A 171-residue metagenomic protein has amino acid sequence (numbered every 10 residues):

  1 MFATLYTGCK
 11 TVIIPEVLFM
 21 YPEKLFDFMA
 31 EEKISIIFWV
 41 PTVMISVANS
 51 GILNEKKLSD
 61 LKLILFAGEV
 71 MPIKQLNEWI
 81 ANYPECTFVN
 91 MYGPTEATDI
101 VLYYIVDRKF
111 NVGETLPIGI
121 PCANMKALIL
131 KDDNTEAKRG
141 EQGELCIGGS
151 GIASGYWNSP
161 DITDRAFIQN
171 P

Functional and structural regions predicted by a protein language model:
M1-S35: Conserved AMP-binding/adenylation subdomain of ANL enzymes
F2, Y6-C9, I34-F38, A48-P117 (+1 more regions): Gly/Ser/Thr-rich phosphate-binding loop
V17-L18, T95, G149: Conserved AMP-binding
K24, F28, T42-S46, E78 (+1 more regions): Alpha-helical elements of Rossmann-like donor-binding domains used by nucleotide-donor carbohydrate transfer enzymes
W39-V40, A67, L130, G148: Replace "coordinates the UDP/GDP/TDP-sugar" with "coordinates nucleotide-activated sugar donors
T42-M44, M71, I152: Alpha-helix capping/helix-boundary segments
P84-N90, L102-P171: AMP-dependent adenylate-forming
